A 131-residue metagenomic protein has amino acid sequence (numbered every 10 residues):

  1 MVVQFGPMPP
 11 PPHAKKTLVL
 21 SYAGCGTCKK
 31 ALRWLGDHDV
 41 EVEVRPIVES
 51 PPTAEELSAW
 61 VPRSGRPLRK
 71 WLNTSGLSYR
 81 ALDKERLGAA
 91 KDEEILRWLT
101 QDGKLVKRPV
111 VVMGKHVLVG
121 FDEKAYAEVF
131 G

Functional and structural regions predicted by a protein language model:
M1-P7: N-terminal amphipathic/basic-hydrophobic helices that include classical n-h-c signal peptides and signal-anchor
G6, A31-R33, K70, L82-D83: Short, flexible segments with low predicted structural confidence
P9-H38, V42-R45: Local sequence-structure signature of Cys/Sec-based thiol-disulfide redox active-site neighborhoods
I47-G131: Thiol/selenol-based redox catalytic cores and closely related redox-interacting motifs
